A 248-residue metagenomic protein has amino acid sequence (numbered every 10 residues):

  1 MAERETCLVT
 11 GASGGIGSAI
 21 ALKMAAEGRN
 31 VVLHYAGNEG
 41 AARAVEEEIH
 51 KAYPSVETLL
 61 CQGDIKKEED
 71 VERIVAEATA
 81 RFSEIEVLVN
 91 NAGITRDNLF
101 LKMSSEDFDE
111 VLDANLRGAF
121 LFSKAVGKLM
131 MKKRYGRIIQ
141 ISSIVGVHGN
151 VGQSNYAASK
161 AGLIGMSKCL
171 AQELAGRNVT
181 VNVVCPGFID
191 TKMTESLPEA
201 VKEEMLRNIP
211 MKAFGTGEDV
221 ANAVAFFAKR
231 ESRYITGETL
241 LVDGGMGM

Functional and structural regions predicted by a protein language model:
S13-G15: Conserved glycine-rich cofactor-binding loop
E27-A44: Conserved glycine-rich Rossmann-like NAD(P)H-binding loop of the short-chain dehydrogenase/reductase
F82, F120, Y135, A213-V242 (+1 more regions): C-terminal substrate-recognition "lid" of short-chain dehydrogenase/reductases
L99-F100, D107-L112, T194, M205: Substrate-binding pocket helix/loop in short-chain dehydrogenase/reductase
S123, S159, S167: Active-site helix of classical SDR
K128, Q172-G176, R233: Alpha-helical segment proximal to the catalytic Tyr-Lys
S143: Residue(s) in the substrate-gating loop at a strand-loop-helix junction that position the organic substrate next
